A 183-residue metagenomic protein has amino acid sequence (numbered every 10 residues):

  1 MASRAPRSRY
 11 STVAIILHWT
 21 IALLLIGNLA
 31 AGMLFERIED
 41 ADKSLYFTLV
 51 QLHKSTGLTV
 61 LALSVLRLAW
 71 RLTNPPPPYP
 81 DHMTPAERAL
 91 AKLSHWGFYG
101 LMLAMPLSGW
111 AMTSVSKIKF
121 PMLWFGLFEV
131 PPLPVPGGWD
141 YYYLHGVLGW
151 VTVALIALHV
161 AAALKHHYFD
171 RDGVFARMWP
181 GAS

Functional and structural regions predicted by a protein language model:
M1-S183: Membrane-embedded alpha-helical bundles that constitute the cytochrome b-like, heme-associated redox core of multi-pass
